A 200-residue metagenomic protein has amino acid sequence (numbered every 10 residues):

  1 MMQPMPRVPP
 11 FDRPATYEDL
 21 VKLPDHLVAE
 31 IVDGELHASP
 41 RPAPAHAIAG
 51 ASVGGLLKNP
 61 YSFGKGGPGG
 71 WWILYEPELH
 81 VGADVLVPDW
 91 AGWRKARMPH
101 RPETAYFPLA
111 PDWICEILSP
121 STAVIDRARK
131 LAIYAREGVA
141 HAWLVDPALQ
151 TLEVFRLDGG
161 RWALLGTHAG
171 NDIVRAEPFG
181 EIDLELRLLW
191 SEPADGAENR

Functional and structural regions predicted by a protein language model:
M1-R200: Gly/Pro/Ser/Thr-rich low-complexity, intrinsically disordered segments predominantly at protein N-termini
